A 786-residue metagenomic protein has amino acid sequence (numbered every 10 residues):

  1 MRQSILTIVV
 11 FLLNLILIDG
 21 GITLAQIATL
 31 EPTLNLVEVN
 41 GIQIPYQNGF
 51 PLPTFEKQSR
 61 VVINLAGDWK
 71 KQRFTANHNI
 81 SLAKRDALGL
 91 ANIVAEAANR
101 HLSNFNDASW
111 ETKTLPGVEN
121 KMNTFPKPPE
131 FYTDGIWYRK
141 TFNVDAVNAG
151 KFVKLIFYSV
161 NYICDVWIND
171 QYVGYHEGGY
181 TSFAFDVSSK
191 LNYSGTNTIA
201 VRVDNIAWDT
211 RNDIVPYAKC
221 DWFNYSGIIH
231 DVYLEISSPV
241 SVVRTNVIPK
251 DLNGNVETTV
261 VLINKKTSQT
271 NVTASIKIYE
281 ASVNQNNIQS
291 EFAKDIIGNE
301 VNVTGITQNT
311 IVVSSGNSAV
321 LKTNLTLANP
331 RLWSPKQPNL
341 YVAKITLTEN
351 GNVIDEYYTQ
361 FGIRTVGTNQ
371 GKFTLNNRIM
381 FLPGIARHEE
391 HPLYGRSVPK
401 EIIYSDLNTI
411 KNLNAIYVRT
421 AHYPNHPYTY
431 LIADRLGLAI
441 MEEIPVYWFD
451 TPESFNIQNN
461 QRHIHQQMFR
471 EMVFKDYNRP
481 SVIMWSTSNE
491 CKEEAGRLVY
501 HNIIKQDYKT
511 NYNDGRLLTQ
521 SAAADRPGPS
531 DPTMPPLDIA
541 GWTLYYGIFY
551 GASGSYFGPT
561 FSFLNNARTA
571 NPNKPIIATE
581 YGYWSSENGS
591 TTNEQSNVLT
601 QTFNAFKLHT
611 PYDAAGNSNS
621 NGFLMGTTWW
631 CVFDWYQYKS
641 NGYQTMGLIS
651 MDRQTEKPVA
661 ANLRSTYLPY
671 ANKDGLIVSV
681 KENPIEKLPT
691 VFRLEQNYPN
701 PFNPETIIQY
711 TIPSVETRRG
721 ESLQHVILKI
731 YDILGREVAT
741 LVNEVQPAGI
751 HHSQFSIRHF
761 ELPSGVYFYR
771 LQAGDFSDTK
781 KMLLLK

Functional and structural regions predicted by a protein language model:
A25-K121, R202, I206, A281-V283 (+3 more regions): Accessory carbohydrate-binding/adhesion or oligomerization-edge regions at the termini of glycan-active proteins
Q26-G41, P45-Y46, F50-F55, K70-A76 (+3 more regions): Accessory beta-strand-rich segments of carbohydrate-active enzymes
S59-S81, R100, N224, S481-W485 (+3 more regions): Substrate-binding clefts and catalytic carboxylate motifs of secreted carbohydrate-active enzymes
T114-V144, N148-I156, Y162-I168, G174-Y175 (+8 more regions): Active-site-adjacent substrate/metal-binding segments within catalytic domains of carbohydrate-active enzymes
Y138-K140, T181-F185, N309, N317-L325 (+1 more regions): Short strand-edge motifs at loop-to-beta-strand transitions and within beta-strands of extracellular beta-rich domains
N148-K151, L191-T196, L327-L340, E761-G765: Short glycine/proline/serine/threonine-rich loop/turn segments at secondary-structure transition edges
I168, N255-I311, A343, V726-I730: Beta-strand-rich binding/interaction modules
E686-Y698, F702-K786: C-terminal outer-membrane/trafficking sorting elements
